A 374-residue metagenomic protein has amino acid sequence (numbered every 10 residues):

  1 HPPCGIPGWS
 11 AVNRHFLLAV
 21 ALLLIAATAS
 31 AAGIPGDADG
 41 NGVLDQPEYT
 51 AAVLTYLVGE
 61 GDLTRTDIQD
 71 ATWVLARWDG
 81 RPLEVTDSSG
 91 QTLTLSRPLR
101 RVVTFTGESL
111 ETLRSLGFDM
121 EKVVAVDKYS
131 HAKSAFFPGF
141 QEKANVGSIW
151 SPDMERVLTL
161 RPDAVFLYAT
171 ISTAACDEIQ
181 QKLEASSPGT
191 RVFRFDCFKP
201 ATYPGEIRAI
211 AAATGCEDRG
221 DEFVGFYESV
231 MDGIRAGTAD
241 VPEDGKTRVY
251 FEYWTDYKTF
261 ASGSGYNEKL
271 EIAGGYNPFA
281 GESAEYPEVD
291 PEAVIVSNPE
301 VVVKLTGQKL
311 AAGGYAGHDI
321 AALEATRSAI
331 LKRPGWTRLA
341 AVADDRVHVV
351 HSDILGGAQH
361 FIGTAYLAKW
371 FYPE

Functional and structural regions predicted by a protein language model:
H1-G33, Y49-A52: Secretory targeting signatures
G33-N41: Acidic, divalent-cation-chelating loop motifs in proteins
G40-G80, E155, T159, A175-P188: Alpha-helical segments with a strong preference for the paired helices of cellulosomal dockerin domains
R81-V85, T92-L95, R101, A164 (+4 more regions): Extracytoplasmic substrate-binding proteins
D87-G90, K143-E155, E282-P291: Short helix-initiation/N-cap motifs at beta->coil->alpha
V103-L160, A164-T173: A short, structured surface patch at a secondary-structure boundary
D127, F260-Y286, D344, H348: His/Asp/Glu-enriched short active-site or ligand-binding loop at hydrolase and phosphoryl-transfer sites
K269, P278-A280, Y286-G314: Ligand-binding pocket segment of bilobal, Venus flytrap-like solute-binding proteins
